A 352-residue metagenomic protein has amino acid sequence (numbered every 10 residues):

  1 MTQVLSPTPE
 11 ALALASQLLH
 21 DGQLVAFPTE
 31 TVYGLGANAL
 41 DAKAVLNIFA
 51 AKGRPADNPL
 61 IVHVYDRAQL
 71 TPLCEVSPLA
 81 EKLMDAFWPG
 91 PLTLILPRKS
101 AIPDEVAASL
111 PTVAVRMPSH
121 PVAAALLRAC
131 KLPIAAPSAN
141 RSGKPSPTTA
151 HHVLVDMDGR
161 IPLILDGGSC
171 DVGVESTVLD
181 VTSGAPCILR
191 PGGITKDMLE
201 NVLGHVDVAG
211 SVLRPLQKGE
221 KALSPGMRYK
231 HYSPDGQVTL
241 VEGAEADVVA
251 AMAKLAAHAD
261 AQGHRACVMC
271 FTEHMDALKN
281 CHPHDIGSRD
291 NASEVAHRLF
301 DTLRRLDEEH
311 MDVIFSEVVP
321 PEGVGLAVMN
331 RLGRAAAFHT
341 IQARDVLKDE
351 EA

Functional and structural regions predicted by a protein language model:
M1-A352: Active-site-adjacent structural elements in enzyme catalytic cores
